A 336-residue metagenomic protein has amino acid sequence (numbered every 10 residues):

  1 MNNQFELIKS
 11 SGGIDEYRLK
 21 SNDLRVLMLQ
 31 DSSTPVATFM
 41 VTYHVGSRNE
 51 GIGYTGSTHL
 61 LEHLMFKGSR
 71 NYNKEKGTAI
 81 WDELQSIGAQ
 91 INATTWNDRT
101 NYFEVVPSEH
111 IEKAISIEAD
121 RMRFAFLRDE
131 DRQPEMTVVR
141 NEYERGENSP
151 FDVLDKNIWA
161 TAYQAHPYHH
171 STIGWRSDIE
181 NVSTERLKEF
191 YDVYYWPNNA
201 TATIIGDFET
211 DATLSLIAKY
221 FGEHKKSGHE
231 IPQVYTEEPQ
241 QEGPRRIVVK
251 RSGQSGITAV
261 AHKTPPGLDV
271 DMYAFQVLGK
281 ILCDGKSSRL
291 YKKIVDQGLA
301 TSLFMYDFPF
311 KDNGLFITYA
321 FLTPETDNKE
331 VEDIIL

Functional and structural regions predicted by a protein language model:
M1-A79, F103-V106, S116-E118, K188-Q297 (+3 more regions): His/Glu-rich zincin catalytic helix
L19-L24, T78-I231, V248, P266 (+1 more regions): Charge-rich, well-structured scaffold segments of protease-associated domains
